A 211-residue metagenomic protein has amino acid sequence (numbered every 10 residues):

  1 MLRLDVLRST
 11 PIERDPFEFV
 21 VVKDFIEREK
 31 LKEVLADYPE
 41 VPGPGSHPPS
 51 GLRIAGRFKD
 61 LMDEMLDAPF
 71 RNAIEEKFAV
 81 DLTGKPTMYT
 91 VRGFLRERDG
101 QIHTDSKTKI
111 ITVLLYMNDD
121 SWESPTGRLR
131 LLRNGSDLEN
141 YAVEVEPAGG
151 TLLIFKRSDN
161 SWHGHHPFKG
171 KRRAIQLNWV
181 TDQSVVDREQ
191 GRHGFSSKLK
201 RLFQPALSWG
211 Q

Functional and structural regions predicted by a protein language model:
L2-F78: Non-heme Fe(II)/2-oxoglutarate
K30, D119-S124: Proline-centered turn/helix-capping motifs that create local helix->coil transitions or kinks
R57-D63, D99, E139-A142, W162-H163: Active-site rim elements
V80-T83, I102-S106, S121: Short, conserved, surface-exposed binding loops centered on an aromatic residue
V80-T90, P125-T126: A short coil-to-beta-strand element that immediately follows conserved catalytic motifs
R92-D105: Conserved short histidine dyad/triad with adjacent acidic residue
K107, M117, P125-Q211: Catalytic core of Fe(II)/2-oxoglutarate
I111-D119: Acidic, metal-ligating active-site segments
